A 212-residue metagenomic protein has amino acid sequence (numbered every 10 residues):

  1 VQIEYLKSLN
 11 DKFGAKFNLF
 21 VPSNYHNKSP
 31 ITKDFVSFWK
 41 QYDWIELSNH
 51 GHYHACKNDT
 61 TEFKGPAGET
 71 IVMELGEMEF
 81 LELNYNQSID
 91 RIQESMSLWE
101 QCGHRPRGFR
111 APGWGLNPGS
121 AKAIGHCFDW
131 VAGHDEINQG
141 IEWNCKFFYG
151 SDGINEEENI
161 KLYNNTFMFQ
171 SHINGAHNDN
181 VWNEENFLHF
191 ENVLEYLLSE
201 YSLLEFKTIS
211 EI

Functional and structural regions predicted by a protein language model:
V1-D11: N-terminal regions that are enriched for targeting/export leaders and immediately downstream pro/stem segments
Q2-I3, N117-A121: Short, well-ordered alpha-helical microsegments
Q2-I3, S88, I92, F190: Aromatic/hydrophobic pocket-lining residues that form the small-molecule binding cavity in soluble enzyme cores
D11-G14, V21, N27, D129-N138 (+1 more regions): C-terminal domain-boundary segment and adjacent tail
K12-N18, Y42-E46, C102-P106, C127-D129 (+2 more regions): Loop/turn elements at helix/coil->beta-strand transitions in domains of secreted/extracellular proteins
A15-G119, S171-I173: Metal-dependent polysaccharide deacetylase catalytic core of the NodB/CE4 family, i.e., the active-site-bearing domain
K122-N155, F206: His/Asp/Glu-enriched short active-site or ligand-binding loop at hydrolase and phosphoryl-transfer sites
W143-A176, N180: A conserved mid-domain beta-alpha-beta active-site/ligand-binding segment of alpha/beta enzyme cores
